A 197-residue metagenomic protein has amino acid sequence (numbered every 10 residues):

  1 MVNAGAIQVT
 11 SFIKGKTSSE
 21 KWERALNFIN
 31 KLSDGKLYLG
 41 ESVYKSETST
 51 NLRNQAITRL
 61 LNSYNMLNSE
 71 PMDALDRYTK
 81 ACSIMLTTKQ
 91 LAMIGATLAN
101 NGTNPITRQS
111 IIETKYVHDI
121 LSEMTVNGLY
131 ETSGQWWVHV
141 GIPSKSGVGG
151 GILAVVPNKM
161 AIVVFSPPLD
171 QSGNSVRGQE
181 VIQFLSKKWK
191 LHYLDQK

Functional and structural regions predicted by a protein language model:
M1-A81: Active-site-adjacent helix/loop patches that line small-molecule binding or acyl-intermediate pockets
A6-T10, G95, M160: Well-ordered alpha-helical segments within folded domains of soluble proteins
K16, L32-G40, Y64, N68 (+6 more regions): Short secondary-structure junctions and interdomain/linker hinges
R59-I120, D170-S175: Penicillin-binding protein/beta-lactamase superfamily catalytic region
L98-K197: Structured C-terminal helix/loop/strand segments within mature extracytoplasmic catalytic/sensor domains
